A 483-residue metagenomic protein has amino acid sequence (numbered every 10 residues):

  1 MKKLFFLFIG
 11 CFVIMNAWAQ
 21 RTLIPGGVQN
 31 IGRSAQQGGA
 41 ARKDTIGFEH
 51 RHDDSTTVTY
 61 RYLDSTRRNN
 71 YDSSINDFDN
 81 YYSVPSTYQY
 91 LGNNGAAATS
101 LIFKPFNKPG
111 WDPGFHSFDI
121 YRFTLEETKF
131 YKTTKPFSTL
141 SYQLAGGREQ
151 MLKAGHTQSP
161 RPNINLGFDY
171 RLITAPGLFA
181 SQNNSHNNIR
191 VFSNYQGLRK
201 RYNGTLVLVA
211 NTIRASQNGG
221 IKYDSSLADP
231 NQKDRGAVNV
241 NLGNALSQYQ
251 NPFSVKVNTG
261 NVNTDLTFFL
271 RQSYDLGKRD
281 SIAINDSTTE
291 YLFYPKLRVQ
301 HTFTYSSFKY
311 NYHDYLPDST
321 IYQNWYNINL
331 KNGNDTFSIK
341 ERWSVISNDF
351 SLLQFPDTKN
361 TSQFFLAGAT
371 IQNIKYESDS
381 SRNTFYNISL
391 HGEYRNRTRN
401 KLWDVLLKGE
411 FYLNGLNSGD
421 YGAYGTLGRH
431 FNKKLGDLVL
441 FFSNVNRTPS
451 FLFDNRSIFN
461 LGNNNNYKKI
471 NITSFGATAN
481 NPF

Functional and structural regions predicted by a protein language model:
M1-G26: Bacterial Sec-dependent N-terminal signal peptides
L4, T133, S254-Y322, Y326-F483: Exposed, low-structure sequence patches enriched in small/polar residues
A17-N76, S281-D286: Sec-dependent signal peptide cleavage junction
T45-H50, S55-R61, Q143, I173-F192 (+3 more regions): Outer-membrane beta-barrel proteins
Y71-L125, K132: Low-complexity, highly charged intrinsically disordered N-terminal segments that act as targeting/localization
S86, I102, P176-N188, F192-T264 (+1 more regions): Outer-membrane beta-barrel translocator/channel fold
T99-P105, P109-P113, T128-L144, L166 (+2 more regions): Transmembrane beta-strand segments of Gram-negative outer membrane beta-barrel proteins
K132-S138, L144-G177, N184-I189: Outer-membrane beta-barrel translocator/receptor signature
